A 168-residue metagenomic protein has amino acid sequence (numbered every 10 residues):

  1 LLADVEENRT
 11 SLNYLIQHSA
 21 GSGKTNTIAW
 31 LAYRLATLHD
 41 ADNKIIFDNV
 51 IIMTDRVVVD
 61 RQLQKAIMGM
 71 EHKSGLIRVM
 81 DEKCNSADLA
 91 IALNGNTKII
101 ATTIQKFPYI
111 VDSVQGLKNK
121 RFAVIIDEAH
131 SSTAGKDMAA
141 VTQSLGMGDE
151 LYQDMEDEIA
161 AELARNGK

Functional and structural regions predicted by a protein language model:
L1-K168: RecA-like P-loop NTPase motor core of helicase/translocase proteins
